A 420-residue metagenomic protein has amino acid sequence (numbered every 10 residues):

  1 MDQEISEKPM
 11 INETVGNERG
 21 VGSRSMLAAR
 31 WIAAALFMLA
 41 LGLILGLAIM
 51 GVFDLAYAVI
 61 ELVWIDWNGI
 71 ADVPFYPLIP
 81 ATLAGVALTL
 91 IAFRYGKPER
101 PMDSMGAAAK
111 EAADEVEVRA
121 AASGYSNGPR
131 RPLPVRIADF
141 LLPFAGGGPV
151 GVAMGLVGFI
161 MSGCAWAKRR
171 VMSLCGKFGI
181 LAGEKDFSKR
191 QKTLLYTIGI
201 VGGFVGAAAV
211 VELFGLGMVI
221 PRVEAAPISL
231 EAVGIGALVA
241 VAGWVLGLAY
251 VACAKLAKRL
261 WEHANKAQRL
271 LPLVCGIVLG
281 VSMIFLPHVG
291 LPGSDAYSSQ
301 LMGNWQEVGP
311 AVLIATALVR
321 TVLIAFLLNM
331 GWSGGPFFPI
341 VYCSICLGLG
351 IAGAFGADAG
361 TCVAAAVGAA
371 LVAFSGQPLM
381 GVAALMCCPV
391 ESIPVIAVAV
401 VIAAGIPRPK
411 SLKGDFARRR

Functional and structural regions predicted by a protein language model:
M1-R420: Alpha-helical transmembrane segments and immediately membrane-proximal extracytoplasmic
